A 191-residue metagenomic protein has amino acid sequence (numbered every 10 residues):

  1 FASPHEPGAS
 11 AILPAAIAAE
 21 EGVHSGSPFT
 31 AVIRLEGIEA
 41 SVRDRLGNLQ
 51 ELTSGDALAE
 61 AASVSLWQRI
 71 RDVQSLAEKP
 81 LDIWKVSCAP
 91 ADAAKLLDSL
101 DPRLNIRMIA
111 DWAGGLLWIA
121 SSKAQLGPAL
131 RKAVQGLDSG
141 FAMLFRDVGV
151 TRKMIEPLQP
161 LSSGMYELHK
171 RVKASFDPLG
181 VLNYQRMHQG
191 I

Functional and structural regions predicted by a protein language model:
F1-P80: C-terminal substrate-binding/cap subdomain adjacent to the FAD-binding core in PCMH-type and related FAD-linked
G55-I191: Conserved glycine-rich FAD pyrophosphate-binding loop
